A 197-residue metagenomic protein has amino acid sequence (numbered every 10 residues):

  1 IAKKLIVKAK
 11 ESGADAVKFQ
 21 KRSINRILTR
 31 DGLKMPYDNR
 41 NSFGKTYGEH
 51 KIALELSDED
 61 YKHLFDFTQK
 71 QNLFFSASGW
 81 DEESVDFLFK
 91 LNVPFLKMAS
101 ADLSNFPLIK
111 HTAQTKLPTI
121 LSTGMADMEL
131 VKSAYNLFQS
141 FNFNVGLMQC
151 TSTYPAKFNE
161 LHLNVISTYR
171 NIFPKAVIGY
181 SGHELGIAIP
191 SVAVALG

Functional and structural regions predicted by a protein language model:
I1-L196: Catalytic cores and adjacent flexible loops of soluble metabolic enzymes that perform enolate/carbanion chemistry on
